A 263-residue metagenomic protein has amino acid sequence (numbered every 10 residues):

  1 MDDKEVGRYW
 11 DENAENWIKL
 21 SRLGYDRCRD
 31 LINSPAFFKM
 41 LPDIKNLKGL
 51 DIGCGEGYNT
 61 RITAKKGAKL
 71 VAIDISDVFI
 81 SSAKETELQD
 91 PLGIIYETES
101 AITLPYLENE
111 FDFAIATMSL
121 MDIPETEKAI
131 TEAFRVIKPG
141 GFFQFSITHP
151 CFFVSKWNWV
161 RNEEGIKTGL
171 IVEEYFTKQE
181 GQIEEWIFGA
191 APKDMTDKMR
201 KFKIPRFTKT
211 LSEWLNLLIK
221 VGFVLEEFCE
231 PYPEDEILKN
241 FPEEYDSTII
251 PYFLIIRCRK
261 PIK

Functional and structural regions predicted by a protein language model:
M1-I44, Y58, I62, F79-S82 (+1 more regions): Conserved class I S-adenosyl-L-methionine
K48-I52, E56-T103: Class I SAM-dependent methyltransferase SAM/SAH-binding core
I102-F113: A short acidic, Gly/Pro-enriched loop at the edge of an enzyme's catalytic core that lines a small-molecule cofactor
D112-T126: A short SAM/SAH-binding and catalytic strip from SAM-dependent methyltransferases
E127-F142: A short glycine-rich, Lys/Arg-flanked "PGG" loop and its adjoining helix->strand segment in the class I
F142-A190: Conserved class I S-adenosyl-L-methionine
G169-E227: Substrate-binding/catalytic lobe of Class I Rossmann-like enzymes that use SAM or dcSAM, i.e., the mid-to-C-terminal
L211-K263: C-terminal lobe and adjacent flexible extensions of AdoMet/dcAdoMet transferase-like proteins
